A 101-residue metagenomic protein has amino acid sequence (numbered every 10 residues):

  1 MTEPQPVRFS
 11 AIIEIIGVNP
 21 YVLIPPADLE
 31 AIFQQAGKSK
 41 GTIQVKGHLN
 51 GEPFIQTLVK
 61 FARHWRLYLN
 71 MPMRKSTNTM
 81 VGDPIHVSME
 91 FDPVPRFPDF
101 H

Functional and structural regions predicted by a protein language model:
M1-R63, V81-H101: Long, compositionally biased stretches
F33, N70-S76: Short alpha-helix capping/helix-loop boundary micro-motifs
